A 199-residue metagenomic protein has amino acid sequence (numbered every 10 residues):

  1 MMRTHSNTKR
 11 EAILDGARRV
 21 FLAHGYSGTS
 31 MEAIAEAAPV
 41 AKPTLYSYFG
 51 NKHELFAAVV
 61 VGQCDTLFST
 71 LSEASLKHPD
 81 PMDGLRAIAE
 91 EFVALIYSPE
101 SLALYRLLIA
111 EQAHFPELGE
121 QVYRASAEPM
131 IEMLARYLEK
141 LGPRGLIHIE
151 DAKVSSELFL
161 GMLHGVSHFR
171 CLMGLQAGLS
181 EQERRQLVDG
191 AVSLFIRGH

Functional and structural regions predicted by a protein language model:
M1-H24, G28-V40, S47-E54, P79: Basic, helix-initiating cap at the start of DNA-binding domains
D15, M82-S98, L102-A110, K153 (+3 more regions): Amphipathic alpha-helical segments that line or abut small-molecule/effector binding pockets and mediate allosteric
V59-I88, I96, E100, M133-L134 (+1 more regions): Amphipathic alpha-helical linker/stalk segments
D83, L107, E117-P143, K153 (+1 more regions): Amphipathic alpha-helical packing segments from all-alpha helical-bundle domains
A87, E91, E132, R136-R144 (+3 more regions): C-terminal peripheral helix-coil segments that are non-catalytic and often amphipathic
I96-Q121, H168-G174: Amphipathic alpha-helical segments used for helix-helix packing
